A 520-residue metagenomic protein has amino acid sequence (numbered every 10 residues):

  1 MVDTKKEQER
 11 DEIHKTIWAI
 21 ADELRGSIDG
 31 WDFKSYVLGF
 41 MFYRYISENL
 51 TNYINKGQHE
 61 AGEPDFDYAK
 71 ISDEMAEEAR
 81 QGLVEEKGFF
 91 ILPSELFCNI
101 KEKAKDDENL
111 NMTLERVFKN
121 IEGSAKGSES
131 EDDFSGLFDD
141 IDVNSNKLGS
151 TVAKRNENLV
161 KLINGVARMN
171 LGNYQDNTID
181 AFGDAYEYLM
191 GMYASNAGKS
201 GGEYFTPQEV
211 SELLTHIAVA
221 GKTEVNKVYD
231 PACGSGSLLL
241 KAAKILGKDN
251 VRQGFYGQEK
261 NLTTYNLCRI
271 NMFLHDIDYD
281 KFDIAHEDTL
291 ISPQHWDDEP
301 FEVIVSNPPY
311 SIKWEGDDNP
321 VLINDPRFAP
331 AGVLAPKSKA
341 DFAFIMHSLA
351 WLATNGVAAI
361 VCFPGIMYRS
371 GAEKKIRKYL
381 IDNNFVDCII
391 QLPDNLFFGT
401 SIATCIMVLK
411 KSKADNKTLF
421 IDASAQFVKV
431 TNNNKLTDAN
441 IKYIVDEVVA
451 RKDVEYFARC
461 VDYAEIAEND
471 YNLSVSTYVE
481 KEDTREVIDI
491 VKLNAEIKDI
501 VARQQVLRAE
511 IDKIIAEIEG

Functional and structural regions predicted by a protein language model:
M1-A218, K222, D280-S292, Q391-N395 (+2 more regions): Non-catalytic, mostly N-terminal accessory regions of nucleic-acid modification and defense proteins
V2-T4, Q8, D298-G520: A conserved structural/catalytic subdomain of Rossmann-like adenosyl-cofactor enzymes
R25, L189, V219, L246-G247 (+5 more regions): Generic helix-packing signal
S35, G198, D230-A232, Q253 (+3 more regions): Short glycine- and Lys/Arg-enriched binding-loop motifs that mark or flank ligand-binding interfaces
V37, F182, V225, R252 (+3 more regions): A structure-centric signal for secondary-structure junctions around beta-strands
A181, V228, P336-S338: Glycine-rich, flexible loop segments associated with nucleotide phosphate handling
A194-A197, V251-R252, V428-K429: Short small-residue beta-strand/loop micro-motif enriched in glycine and branched aliphatics
S200-S306, S311-K313, D317-L322, R327-G332 (+3 more regions): Conserved S-adenosyl-L-methionine
